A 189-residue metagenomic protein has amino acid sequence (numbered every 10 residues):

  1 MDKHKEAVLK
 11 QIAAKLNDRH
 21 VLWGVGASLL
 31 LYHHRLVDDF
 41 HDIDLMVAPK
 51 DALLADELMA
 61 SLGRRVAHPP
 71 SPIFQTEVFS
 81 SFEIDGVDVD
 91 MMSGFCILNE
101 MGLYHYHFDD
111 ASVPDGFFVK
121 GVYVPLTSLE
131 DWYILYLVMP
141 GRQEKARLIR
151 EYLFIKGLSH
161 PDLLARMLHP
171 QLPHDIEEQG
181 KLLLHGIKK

Functional and structural regions predicted by a protein language model:
M1-G24, P161, K189: Helical scaffold of the NTase/Pol beta-like nucleotidyltransferase catalytic core
Q11-I43, V47-D56, S128: Active-site nucleotide-donor binding segment shared across nucleotidyl transfer reactions
N17-D18, A60, E83, F118: Anion (oxyanion) recognition and catalysis
W23, V89, V124: Hydrophobic anchor at the start of a short beta-strand that flanks the dinucleotide cofactor-binding loop
A60-I73, S112-G116: Short secondary-structure junctions
R65-M101: Conserved catalytic core of two-metal-ion nucleotidyltransferases
M101-K189: Catalytic cores of NTP-dependent nucleotidyl/adenyl transfer enzymes across multiple folds
